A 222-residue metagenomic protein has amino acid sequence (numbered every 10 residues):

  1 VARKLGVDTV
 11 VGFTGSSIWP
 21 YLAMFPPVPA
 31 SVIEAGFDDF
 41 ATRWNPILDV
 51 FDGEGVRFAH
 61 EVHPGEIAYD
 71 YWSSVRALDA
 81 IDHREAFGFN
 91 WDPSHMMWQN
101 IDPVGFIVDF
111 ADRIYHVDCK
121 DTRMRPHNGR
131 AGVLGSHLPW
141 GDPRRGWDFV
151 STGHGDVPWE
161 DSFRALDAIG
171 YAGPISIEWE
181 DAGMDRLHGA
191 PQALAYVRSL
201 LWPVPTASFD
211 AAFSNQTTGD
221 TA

Functional and structural regions predicted by a protein language model:
V1-F89, D220: Active-site acidic/histidine proton-transfer and metal-coordination neighborhood in alpha/beta enzyme cores
A2, V10, F40, F58 (+7 more regions): Conserved, mostly hydrophobic/aromatic
G15-S17, E61-G65, D92-M96, K120-M124 (+2 more regions): Active-site beta-loop-alpha junctions enriched in small/polar residues
Y71-V75, D79, M97-Y171, M184-H188: Gly/Pro-rich active-site loop or hairpin
F89-N90, D109: Primarily recognizes the serine-hydrolase "nucleophile elbow" in alpha/beta-hydrolase and SGNH/GDSL folds
R186-A207, F213: C-terminal helical cap(s) of enzyme catalytic domains, especially alpha/beta-barrels
A212-G219: Short, highly charged C-terminal tails/helix-capping segments
